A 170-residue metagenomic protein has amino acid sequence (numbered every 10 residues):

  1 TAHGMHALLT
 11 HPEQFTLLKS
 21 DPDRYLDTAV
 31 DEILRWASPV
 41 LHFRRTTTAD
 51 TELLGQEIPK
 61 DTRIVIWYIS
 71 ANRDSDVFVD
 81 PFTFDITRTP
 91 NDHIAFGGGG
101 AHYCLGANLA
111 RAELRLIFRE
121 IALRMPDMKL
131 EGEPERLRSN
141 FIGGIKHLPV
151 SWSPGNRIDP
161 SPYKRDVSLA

Functional and structural regions predicted by a protein language model:
T1-A170: Cytochrome P450
